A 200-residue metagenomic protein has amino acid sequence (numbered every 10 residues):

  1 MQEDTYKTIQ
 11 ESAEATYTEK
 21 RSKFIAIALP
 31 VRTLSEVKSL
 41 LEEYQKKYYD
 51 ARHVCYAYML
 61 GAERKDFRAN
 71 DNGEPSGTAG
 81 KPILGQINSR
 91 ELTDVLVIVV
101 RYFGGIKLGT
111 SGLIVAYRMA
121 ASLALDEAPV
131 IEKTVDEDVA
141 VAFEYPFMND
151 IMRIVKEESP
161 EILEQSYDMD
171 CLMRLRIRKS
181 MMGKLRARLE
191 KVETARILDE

Functional and structural regions predicted by a protein language model:
M1-G77, L198: C-terminal regulatory domains involved in ligand/effector binding and gene-expression control
Y17-S22, I131-K133, S166-Y167: Short, flexible turn/loop "capping" segments at secondary-structure junctions
Q45, I87-N88, R118, S122-P129 (+3 more regions): Signal for well-folded cores of large energy- and translation-related assemblies
A79-E127: Active-site beta-strand/loop microenvironment that shapes enzyme catalytic pockets
P129-Y145, M173-L175: Short glycine-/aliphatic-rich beta-strand segments at the starts of folded cytosolic domains
A142-S159: Short amphipathic alpha-helix segments
E161-S166, K191-E200: Conserved short beta-strand edge segments in small beta-sheet-based binding/regulatory domains
L175, M181-K184: Terminal, non-globular segments
